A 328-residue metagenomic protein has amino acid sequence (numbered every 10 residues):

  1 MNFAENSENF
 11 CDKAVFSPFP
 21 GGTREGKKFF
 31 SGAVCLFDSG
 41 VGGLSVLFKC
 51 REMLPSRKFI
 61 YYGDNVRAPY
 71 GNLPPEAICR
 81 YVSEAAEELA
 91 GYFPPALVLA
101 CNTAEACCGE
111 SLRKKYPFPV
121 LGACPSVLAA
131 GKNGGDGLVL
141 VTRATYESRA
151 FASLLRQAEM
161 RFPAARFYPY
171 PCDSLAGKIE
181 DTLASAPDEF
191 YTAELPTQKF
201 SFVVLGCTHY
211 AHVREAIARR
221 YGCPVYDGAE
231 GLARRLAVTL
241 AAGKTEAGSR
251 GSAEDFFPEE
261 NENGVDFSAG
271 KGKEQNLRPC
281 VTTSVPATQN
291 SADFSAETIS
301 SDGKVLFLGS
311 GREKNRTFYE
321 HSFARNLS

Functional and structural regions predicted by a protein language model:
M1, F16, G26-S328: Non-catalytic structural scaffold of enzyme domains
E5-F10: Extreme N-terminal basic, low-complexity initiation segments that serve as generic localization/processing leaders
G21-G22: Glycine-biased, low-complexity coil/linker segments
